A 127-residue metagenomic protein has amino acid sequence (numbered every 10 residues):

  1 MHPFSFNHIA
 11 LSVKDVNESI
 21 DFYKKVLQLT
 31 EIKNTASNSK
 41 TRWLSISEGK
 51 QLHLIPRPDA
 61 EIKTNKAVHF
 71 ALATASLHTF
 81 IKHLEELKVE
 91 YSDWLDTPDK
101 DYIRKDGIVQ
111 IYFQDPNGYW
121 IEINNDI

Functional and structural regions predicted by a protein language model:
M1, N34, W43-L44, A60-I62 (+1 more regions): Short secondary-structure boundary/capping segments
H2, L87-I127: Vicinal oxygen chelate
S5-D15, S45, I62-L87, V109-Q114: Vicinal oxygen chelate
L11-Q51: Core segments of cupin and vicinal oxygen chelate
D21-F22, H83, N117: Structural preference for long, well-ordered alpha-helical segments within the folded cores of structured domains
F22-Q28, P56-F70: Short, charged, low-hydrophobicity "junction" segments
L52-I55, E122-N124: Conserved beta-strand in the GNAT
